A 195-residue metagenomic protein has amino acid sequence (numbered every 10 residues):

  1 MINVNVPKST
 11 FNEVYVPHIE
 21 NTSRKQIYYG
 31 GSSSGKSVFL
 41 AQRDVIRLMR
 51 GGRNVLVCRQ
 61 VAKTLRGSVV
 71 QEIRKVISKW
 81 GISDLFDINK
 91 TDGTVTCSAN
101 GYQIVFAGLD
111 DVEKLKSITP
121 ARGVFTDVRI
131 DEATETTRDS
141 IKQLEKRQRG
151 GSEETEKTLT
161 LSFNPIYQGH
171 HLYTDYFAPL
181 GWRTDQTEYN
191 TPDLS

Functional and structural regions predicted by a protein language model:
M1-S195: Phosphate/NTP-binding elements of NTP-utilizing enzymes
